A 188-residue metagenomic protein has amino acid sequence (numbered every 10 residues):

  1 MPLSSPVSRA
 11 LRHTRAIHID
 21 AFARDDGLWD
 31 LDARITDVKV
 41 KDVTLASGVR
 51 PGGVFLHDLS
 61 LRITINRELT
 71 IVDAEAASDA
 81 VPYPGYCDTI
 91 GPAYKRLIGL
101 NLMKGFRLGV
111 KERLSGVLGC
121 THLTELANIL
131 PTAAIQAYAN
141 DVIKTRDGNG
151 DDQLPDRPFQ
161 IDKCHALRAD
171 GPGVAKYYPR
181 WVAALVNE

Functional and structural regions predicted by a protein language model:
S4-G48: N-terminal intrinsically disordered, cationic/polar leader segments that include organellar targeting peptides
D37-E188: Active-site- and interface-proximal helix/loop "cap" or "latch" segments in soluble metabolic and energy-transducing
